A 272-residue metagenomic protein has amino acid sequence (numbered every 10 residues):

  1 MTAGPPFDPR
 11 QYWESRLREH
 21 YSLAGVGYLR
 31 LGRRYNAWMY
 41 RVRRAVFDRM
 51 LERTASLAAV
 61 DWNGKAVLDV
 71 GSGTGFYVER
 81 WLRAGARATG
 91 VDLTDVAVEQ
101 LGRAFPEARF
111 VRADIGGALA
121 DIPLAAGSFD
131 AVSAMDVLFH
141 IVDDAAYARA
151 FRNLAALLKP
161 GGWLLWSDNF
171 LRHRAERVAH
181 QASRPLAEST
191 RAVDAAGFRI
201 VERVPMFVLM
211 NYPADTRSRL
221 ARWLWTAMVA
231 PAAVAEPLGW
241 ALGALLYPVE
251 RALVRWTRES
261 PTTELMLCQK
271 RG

Functional and structural regions predicted by a protein language model:
T2-D61: Conserved class I S-adenosyl-L-methionine
W62-G71: Conserved class I S-adenosyl-L-methionine
F76-L119: Class I SAM-dependent methyltransferase SAM/SAH-binding core
S133: A conserved beta-strand element that flanks and buttresses the S-adenosyl-L-methionine
A148-P160: A short glycine-rich, Lys/Arg-flanked "PGG" loop and its adjoining helix->strand segment in the class I
G161-D168: Conserved beta-strand signature within the Rossmann-like core of class I S-adenosyl-L-methionine
R172-E188: Acceptor-substrate binding/catalytic loop of class I
M210-G272: A C-terminal cap/extension of S-adenosyl-L-methionine-dependent methyltransferases that defines the acceptor-substrate
